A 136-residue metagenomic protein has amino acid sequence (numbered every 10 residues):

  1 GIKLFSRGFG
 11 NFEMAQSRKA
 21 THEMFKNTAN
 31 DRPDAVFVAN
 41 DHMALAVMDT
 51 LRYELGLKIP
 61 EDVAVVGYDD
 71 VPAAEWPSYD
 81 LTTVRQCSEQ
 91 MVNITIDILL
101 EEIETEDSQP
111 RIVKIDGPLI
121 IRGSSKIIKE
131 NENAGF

Functional and structural regions predicted by a protein language model:
G1-R18: Short beta-strand elements in bilobed, periplasmic/extracellular small-molecule ligand-binding domains
L4, R18-A20, K26-F136: Flexible loop/turn connectors
